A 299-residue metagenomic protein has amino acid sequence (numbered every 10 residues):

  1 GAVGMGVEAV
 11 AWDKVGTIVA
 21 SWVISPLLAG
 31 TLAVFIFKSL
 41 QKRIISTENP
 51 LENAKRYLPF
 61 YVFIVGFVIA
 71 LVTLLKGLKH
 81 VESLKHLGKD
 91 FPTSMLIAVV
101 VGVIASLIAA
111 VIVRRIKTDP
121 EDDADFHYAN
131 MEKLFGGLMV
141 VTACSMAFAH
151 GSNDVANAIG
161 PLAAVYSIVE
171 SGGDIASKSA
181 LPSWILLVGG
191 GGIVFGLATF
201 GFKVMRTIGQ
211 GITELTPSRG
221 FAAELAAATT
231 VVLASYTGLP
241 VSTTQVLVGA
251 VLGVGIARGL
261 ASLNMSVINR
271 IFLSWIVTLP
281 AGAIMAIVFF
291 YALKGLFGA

Functional and structural regions predicted by a protein language model:
G1-A299: Alpha-helical transmembrane segments and immediately membrane-proximal extracytoplasmic
